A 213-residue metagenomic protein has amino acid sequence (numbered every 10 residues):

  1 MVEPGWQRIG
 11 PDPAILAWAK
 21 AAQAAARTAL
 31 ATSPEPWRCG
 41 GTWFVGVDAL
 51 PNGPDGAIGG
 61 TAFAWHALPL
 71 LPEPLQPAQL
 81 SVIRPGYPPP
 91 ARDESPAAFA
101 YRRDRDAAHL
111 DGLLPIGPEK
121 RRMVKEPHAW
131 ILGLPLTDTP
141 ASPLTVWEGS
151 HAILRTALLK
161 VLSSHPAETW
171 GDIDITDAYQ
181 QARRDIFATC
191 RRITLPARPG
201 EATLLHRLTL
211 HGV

Functional and structural regions predicted by a protein language model:
V2-P4, A19-R192: Non-heme Fe(II) oxygenase catalytic core, chiefly the N-lobe of the double-stranded beta-helix
G5-Q7, T203: Generic beta-sheet signal
Q7-P13: Short amphipathic
A14-W18: Acidic-and-aromatic substrate-binding clefts and catalytic sites of carbohydrate-active enzymes
Q181-V213: Catalytic core of Fe(II)/2-oxoglutarate
